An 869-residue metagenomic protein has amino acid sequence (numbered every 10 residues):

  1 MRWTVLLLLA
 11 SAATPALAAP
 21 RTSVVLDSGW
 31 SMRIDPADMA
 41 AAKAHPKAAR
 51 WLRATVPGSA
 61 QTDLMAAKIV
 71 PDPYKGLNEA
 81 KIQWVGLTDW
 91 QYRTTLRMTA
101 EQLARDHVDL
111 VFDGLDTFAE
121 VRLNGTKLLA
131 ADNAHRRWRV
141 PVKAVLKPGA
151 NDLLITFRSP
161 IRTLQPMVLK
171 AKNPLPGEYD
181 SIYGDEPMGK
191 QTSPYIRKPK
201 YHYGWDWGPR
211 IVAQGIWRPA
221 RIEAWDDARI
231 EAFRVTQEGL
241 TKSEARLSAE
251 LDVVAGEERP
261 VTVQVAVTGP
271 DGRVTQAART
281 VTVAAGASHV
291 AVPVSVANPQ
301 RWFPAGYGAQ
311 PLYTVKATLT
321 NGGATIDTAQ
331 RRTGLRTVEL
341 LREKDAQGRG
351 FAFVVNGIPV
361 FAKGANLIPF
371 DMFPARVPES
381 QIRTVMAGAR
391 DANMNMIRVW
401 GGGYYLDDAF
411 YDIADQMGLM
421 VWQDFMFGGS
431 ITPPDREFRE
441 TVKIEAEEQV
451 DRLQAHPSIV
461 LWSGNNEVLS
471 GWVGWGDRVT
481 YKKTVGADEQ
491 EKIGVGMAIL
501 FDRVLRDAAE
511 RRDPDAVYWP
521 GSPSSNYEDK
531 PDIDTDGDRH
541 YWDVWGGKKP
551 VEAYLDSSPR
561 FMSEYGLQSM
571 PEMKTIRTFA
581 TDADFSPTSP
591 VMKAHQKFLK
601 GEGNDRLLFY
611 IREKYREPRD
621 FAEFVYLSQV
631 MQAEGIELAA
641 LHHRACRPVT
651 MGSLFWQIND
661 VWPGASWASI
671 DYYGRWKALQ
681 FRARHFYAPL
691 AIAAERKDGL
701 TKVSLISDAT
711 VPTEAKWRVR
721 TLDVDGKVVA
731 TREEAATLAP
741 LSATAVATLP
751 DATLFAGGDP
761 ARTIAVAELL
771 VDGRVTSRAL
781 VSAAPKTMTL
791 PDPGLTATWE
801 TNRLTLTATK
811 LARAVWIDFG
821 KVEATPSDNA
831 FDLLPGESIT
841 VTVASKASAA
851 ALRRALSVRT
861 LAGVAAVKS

Functional and structural regions predicted by a protein language model:
A19-V111, P187-P219, E223-A228, E343-A346 (+4 more regions): Extended carbohydrate-recognition surfaces in non-catalytic/accessory domains of CAZymes and lectin-like proteins
V24-V25, M32-D38, T55, Y201 (+7 more regions): Substrate-binding clefts and catalytic carboxylate motifs of secreted carbohydrate-active enzymes
R33-A37, L87-R229, P270, M396 (+3 more regions): Accessory beta-strand-rich segments of carbohydrate-active enzymes
M65-M98, L103-F112, D116-L123, L129-D132 (+6 more regions): Active-site-adjacent substrate/metal-binding segments within catalytic domains of carbohydrate-active enzymes
L103-D106, L146-A150, A297-L312, T753-T763 (+1 more regions): Short glycine/proline/serine/threonine-rich loop/turn segments at secondary-structure transition edges
A144-D152, E250-K344: Extended acidic/polar, glycine-enriched regions that form or flank non-catalytic beta-rich accessory modules
L251-D252, T588-D828, L833-A844, S848: Carbohydrate-binding surfaces of carbohydrate-active enzymes
Q416, D435-Y527: Active-site neighborhood of glycoside hydrolase catalytic domains
